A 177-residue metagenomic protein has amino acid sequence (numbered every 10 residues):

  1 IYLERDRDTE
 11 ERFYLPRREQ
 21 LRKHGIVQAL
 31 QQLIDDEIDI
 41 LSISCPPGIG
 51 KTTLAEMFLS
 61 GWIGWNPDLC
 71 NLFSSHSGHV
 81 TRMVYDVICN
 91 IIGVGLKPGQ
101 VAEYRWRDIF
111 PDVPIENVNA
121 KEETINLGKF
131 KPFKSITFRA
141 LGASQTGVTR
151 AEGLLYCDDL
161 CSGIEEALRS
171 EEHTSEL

Functional and structural regions predicted by a protein language model:
I1-I40: Pre-P-loop entry segment of helicase/translocase ATPase cores
V27-Q31, T53-G64: Contiguous, well-ordered alpha-helical segments that form the cores/surfaces of helical PPI scaffolds
E37-F58: Walker A/P-loop
I40-S42, C70-L72, L154: Residue-level preference for the first positions of well-ordered beta-strands
F58, M83-I91, A151, L155: Alpha-helical scaffold elements adjacent to nucleotide-binding pockets in ATP/GTP-utilizing enzyme cores
W62-C70, G93: Post-Walker A helix-loop "phosphate-sensing" segment adjacent to the P-loop in P-loop NTPases
S74-G142: Conserved nucleotide-state-sensing and coupling region of NTP-binding domains
N119-E171, S175: Conserved RecA-like ASCE ATPase "motif II neighborhood" in helicase/translocase motors
